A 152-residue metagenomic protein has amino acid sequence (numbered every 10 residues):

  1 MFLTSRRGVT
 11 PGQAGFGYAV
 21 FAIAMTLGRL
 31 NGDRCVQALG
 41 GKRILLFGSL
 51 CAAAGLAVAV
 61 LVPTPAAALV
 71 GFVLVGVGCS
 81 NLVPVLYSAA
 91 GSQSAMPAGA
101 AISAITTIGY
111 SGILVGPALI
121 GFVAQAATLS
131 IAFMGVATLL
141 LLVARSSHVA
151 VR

Functional and structural regions predicted by a protein language model:
M1-Q13: Short amphipathic helix-loop junctions that connect adjacent transmembrane helices in Major Facilitator Superfamily/SLC
P11-A19, G99, S103: Small-residue hotspots at the loop-to-helix junctions and early N-terminal turns of transmembrane alpha-helices
A22-I23, L27, Y110-G112: Short hydrophobic/small-residue motifs within alpha-helical transmembrane segments of multi-pass transporter-like
G28-G40, A124: Helix-to-loop junctions at the C-terminal end of transmembrane segments in multipass secondary transporters
R43-V58: Structural signature of the two symmetry-related core transmembrane helices
G55, A66-L74: Paired small-residue
S80-S94: Intracellular juxtamembrane helix-capping segments at the cytosolic ends of symmetry-related transmembrane helices
G121-L140: A membrane-interface helix-boundary motif in multi-pass transporters
